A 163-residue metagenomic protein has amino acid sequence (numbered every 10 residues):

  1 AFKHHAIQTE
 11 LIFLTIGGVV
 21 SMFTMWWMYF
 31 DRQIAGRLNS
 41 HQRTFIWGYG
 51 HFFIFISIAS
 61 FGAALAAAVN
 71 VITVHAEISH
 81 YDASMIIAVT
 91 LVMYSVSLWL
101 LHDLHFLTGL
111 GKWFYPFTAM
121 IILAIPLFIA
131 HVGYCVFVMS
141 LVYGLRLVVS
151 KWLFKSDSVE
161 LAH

Functional and structural regions predicted by a protein language model:
A1-F128, L141-E160: Predominantly late transmembrane helices and immediately cytosolic-facing juxtamembrane segments
I129-F137: Hydrophobic alpha-helical transmembrane segments of integral membrane proteins
